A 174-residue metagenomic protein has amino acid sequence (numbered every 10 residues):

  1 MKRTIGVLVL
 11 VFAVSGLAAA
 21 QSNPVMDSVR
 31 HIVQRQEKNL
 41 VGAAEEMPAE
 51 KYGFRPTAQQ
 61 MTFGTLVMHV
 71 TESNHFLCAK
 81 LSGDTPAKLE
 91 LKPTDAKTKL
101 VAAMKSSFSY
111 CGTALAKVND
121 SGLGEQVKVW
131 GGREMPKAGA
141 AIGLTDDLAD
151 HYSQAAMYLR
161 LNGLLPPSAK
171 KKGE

Functional and structural regions predicted by a protein language model:
M1-T4: Positively charged n-region of N-terminal signal peptides that target proteins for export
G6-G16: Bacterial N-terminal signal peptides
L17, L40-V41, G64, M104 (+1 more regions): Hydrophobic alpha-helical segments
A18-S22: Boundary at the C-terminal end of the N-terminal hydrophobic targeting segment
R30, Q34-V41, K51-L89, K128-E174: Short, contiguous alpha-helical
A43, D95-V129, M135-H151: Acidic/histidine-rich alpha-helical segments that form the ligand environment of transition-metal centers
